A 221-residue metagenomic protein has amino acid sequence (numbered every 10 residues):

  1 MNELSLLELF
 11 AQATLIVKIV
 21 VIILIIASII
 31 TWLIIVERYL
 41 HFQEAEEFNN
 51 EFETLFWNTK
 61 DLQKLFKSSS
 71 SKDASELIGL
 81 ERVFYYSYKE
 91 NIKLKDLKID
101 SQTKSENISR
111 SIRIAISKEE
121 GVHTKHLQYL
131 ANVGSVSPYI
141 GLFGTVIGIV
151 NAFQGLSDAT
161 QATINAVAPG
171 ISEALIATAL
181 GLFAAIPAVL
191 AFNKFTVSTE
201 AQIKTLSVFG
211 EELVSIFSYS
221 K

Functional and structural regions predicted by a protein language model:
M1-T54: Hydrophobic membrane-targeting segments
A13, Q161, N165-P169: Juxtamembrane/transmembrane-helix boundary motifs in multi-pass membrane proteins
I23, L130-V133, A168: Physicochemical signature of membrane-embedded alpha-helices that form the seven-helix bundle of GPCRs, emphasizing
I25-A45, L142, I149, A184-T199: Alpha-helical transmembrane segments
E47-I140, G144-T163, L190-K221: Predominantly long cytosolic amphipathic alpha-helical stalk/bundle segments
A174-A188: Hydrophobic alpha-helical transmembrane segments of polytopic membrane proteins
